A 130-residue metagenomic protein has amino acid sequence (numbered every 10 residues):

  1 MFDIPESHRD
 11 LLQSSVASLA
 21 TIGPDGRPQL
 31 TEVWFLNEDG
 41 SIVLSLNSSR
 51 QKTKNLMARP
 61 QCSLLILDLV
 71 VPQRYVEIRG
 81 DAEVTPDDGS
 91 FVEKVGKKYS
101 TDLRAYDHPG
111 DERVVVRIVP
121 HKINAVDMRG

Functional and structural regions predicted by a protein language model:
M1-A17, P72: Extreme N-terminal tail/first-helix region
M1-F2, V71-G130: Charged, gly/pro-rich active-site loop segments
H8-R9, W34, K54, A105-H108: Short secondary-structure boundary/capping segments
L11-L12, L56, V95, I118: A generic structural signal for nonpolar/aromatic side chains embedded in well-ordered alpha-helices
S14-S48, L56, C62-I66, V76-E77: Short beta-strand segments
V16-A17, Q61, S100, I123: Generic structural signal for secondary-structure transition and capping sites
R50-K52, V71: Short, surface-exposed beta-strand-loop junctions and turns on beta-sheet-rich folds
